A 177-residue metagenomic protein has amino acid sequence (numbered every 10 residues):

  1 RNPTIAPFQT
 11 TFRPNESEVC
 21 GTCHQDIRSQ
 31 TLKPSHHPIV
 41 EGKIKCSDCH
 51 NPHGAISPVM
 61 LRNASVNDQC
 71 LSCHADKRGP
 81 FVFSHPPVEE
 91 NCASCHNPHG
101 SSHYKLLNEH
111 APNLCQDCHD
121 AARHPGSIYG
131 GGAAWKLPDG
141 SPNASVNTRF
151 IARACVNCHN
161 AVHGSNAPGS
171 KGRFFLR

Functional and structural regions predicted by a protein language model:
R1-R177: Inter-heme linker and motif-flanking segments adjacent to c-type heme-binding CXXCH motifs in c-type cytochromes
